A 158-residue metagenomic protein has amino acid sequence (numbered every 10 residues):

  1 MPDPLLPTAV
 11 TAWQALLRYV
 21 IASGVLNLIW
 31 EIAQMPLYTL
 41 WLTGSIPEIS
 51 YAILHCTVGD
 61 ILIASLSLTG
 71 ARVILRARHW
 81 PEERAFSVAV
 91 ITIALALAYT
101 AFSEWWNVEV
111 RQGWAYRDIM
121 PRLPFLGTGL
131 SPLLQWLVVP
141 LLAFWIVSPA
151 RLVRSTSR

Functional and structural regions predicted by a protein language model:
M1-R158: Aromatic-rich, lipid-facing transmembrane alpha helices and their immediate juxtamembrane interface loops in integral
